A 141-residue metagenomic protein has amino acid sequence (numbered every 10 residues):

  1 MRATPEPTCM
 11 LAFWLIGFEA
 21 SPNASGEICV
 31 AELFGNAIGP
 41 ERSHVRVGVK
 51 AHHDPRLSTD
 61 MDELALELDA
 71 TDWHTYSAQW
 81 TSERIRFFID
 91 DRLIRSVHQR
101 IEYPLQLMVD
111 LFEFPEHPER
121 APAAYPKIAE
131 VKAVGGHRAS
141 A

Functional and structural regions predicted by a protein language model:
M1-H44: Secretory/extracellular carbohydrate-interaction modules and structurally similar beta-sandwich "look-alikes"
R2-T4, T81, F112, V134: Solvent-exposed residues in well-ordered beta-strands and their adjoining turns, especially edge/terminal strands
S21-A24, Q99-Y103: Extracellular/periplasmic catalytic domains that process cell-envelope and extracellular macromolecules
V49-T75: Short, aromatic/His-centered strand-loop micro-motif at the edge of beta-sheets
D72-W80, I85-F87: Short tryptophan-centered beta-strand motifs in secreted/extracellular beta-sheet-rich domains of glycan-recognition
E102-A141: Ligand-recognition surfaces built from glycine- and aromatic
